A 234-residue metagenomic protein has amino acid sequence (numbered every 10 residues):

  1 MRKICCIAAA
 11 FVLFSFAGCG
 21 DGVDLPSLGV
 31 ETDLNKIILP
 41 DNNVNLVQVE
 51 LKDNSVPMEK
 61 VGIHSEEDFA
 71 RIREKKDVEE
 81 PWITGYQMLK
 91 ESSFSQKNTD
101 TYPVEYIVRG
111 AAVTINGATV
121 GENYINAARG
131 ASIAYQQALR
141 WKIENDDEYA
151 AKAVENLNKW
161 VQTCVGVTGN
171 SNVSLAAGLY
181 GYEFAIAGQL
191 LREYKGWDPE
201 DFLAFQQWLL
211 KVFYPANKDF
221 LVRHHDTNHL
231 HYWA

Functional and structural regions predicted by a protein language model:
R2-A9: Sec-dependent signal peptide recognition, specifically the positively charged N-region followed immediately by
S15-G18: C-terminal motif of bacterial Sec signal peptides marking the signal peptidase cleavage site
G20-P26: Bacterial lipoprotein signal-peptidase II cleavage site
G29, L34-D226, Y232-W233: Extracellular glycan-targeting catalytic surfaces
